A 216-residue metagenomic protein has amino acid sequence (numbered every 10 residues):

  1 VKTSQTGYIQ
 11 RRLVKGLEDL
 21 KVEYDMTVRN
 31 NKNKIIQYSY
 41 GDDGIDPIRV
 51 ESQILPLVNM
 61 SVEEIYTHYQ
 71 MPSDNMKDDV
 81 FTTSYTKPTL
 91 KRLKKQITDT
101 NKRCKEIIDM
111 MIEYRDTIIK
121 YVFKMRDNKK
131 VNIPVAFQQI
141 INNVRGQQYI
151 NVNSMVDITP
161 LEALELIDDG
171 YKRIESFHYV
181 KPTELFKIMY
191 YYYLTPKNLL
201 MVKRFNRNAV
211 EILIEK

Functional and structural regions predicted by a protein language model:
V1, L55, N59-K216: Core mixed alpha/beta domains of very large multi-subunit molecular machines
V1-Y66, P196-K216: Long insertion/accessory domains within large nucleic-acid-processing enzymes
